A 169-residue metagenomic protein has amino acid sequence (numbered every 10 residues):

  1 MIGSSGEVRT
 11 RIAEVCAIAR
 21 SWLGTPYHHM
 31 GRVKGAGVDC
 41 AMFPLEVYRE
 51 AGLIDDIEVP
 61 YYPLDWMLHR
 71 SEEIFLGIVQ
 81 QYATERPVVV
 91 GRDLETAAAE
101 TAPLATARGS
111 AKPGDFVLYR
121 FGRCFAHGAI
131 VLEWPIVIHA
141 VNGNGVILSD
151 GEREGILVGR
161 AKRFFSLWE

Functional and structural regions predicted by a protein language model:
M1-L104, P113, R120-G122, A126 (+2 more regions): N-terminal capping segments
E14, S149-E154: Intrinsically disordered, low-complexity boundary segments flanking structured domains
E58, E133, R160: Residues that flank catalytic or metal-binding motifs in active/ligand-binding sites
A107: Charged, glycine-enriched surface loops/patches that mediate electrostatic binding to polyanionic ligands
L118-R120, I130-V131: Well-ordered beta-strand positions
I130-D150: Catalytic Cys-His active-site segments of thiol-dependent hydrolases/isopeptidases
G155-E169: Glycine- and charge-enriched low-complexity intrinsically disordered segments
